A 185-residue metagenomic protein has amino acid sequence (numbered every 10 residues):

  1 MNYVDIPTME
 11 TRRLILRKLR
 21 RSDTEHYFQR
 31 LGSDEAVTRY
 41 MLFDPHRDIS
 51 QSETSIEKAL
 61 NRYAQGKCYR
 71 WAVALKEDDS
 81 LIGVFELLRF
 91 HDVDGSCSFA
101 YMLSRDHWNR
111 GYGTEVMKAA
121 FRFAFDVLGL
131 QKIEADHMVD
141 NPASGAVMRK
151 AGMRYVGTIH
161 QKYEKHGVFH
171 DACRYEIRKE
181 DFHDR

Functional and structural regions predicted by a protein language model:
M1-H26, R30-E35, R70, A74-R185: Acyl-donor (CoA/ACP) binding surface of acyl/acetyltransferases
L31-G32, M41, Y63-A64: Hydrophobic residues in alpha-helical segments
T38-K58: Conserved GNAT-fold acetyl-CoA-binding loop/helix
R47-S50, Y63, G167, F182: A short hydrophobic/aromatic micro-motif that marks alpha-helical segments and, especially, helix-coil
K58-A72: A short helix-loop-beta-strand connector motif used in the catalytic cores of GNAT acetyltransferases and, in some
